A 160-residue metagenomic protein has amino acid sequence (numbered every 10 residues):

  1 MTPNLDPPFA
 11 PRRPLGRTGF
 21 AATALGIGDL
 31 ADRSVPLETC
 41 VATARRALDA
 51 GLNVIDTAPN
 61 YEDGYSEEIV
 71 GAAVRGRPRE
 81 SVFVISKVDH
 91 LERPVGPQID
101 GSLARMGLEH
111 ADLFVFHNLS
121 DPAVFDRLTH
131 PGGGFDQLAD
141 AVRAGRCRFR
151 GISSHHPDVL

Functional and structural regions predicted by a protein language model:
M1-S81, Q137: N-terminal binding-site loop/beta-alpha segment at the start of enzyme catalytic domains that lines or forms
R12-R13, R77-R79, K87, R105 (+1 more regions): Basic side chains
T23-I27, I55-T57, V82-S86, A111-F116 (+1 more regions): Hydrophobic faces of well-ordered beta-strands that scaffold small-molecule active sites in alpha/beta enzyme cores
G26, D49, S81-V82, H90 (+2 more regions): Generic signal for short, ordered secondary-structure residues within or immediately flanking folded domains
D32, V88, L119: Hydrophobic pocket-lining residues within nucleotide cofactor-binding pockets
E38, L91-L160: Glycine/proline-rich, positively charged, aromatic-decorated active-site loop/lid region on the catalytic face
